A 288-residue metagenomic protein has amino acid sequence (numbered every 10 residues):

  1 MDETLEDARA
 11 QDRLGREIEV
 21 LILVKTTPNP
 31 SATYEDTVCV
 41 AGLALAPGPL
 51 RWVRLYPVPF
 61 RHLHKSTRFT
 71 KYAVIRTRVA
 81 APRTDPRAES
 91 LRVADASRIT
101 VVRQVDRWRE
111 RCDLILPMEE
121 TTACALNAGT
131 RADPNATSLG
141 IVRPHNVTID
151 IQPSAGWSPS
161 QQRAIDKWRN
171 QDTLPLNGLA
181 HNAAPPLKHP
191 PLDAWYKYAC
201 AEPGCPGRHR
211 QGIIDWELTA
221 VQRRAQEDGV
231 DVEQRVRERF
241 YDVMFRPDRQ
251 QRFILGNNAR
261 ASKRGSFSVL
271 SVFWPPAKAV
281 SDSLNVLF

Functional and structural regions predicted by a protein language model:
M1-E3, R13-E17, R103-F288: Nucleic-acid-binding small beta-barrel platforms of the OB/S1 family and closely associated recruitment extensions
D2-E3, P59-T70, V79, V93-D95 (+2 more regions): Compact, glycine/acidic-enriched structural inserts
T4-R83: N-terminal ordered "arm"
A80-D95, A259-K263: OB-fold single-stranded nucleic acid-binding module
